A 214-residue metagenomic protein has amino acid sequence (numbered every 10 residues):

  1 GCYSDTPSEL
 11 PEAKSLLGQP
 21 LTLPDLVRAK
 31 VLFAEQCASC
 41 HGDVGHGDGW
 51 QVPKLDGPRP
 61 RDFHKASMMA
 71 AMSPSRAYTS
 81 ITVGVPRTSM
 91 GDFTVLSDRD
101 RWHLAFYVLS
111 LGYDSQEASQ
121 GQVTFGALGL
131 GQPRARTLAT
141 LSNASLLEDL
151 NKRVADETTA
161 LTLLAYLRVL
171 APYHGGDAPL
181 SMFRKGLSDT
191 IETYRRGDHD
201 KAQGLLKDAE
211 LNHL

Functional and structural regions predicted by a protein language model:
G1, E117-L214: Mature extracytoplasmic or organellar-lumen-exposed domains after removal of signal/transit peptides
G1, K54-S110, R136-V154: Extracytoplasmic electron-transfer domains, predominantly the class I c-type cytochrome c fold
Y3-D5, K30-G57, P86-S89, S110-S119 (+1 more regions): Periplasmic/extracellular electron-transfer cofactor-ligation site, primarily the c-type cytochrome heme-c attachment
Y3-L32, G121-A127, R168-P179: Electrostatic cytochrome c docking/interface patches
E12-P20, W50, P60-A66: Sequence context of c-type cytochrome heme-c attachment sites
G18-Q19, F63-M68, D92, I191-R196: Second-shell loop/turn segments in exported
T22-H46, A77, V83, L104 (+1 more regions): Sequence/structural segment immediately N-terminal to covalent heme-attachment motifs in c-type and related
V27-V31, E35, R61, S75 (+9 more regions): Solvent-exposed, polar/charged alpha-helical surfaces in well-ordered, non-transmembrane soluble domains, broadly
